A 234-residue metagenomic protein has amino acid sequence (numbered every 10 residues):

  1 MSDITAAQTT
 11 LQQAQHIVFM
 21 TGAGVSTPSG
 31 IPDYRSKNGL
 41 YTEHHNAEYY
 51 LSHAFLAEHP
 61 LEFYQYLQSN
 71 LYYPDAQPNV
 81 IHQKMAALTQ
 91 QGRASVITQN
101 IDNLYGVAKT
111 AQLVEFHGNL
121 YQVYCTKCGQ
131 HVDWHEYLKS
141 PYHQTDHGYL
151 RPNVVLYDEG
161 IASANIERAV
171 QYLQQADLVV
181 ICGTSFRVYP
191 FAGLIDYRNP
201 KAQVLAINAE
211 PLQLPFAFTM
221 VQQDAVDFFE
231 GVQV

Functional and structural regions predicted by a protein language model:
M1-V234: Conserved catalytic core of sirtuin-type NAD+-dependent deacylases
